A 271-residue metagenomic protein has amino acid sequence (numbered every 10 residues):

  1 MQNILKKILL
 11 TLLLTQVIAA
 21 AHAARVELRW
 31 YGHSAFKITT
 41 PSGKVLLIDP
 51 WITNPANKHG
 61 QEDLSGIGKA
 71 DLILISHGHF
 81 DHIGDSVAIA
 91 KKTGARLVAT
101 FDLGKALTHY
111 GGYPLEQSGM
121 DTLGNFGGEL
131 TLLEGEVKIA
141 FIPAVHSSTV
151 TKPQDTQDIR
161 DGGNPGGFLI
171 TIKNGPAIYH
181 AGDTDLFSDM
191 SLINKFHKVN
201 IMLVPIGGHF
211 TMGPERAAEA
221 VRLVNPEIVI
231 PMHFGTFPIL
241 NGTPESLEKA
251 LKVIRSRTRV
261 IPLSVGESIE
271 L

Functional and structural regions predicted by a protein language model:
Q2-V45, I52-N54, A140-I142, V265: Zn-dependent metallo-beta-lactamase
A23-V26, T40-L46, E129-A140, T171-I178 (+1 more regions): Beta-strand-turn-beta hairpins that frame and shape the catalytic cleft of phosphate-ester-processing enzymes
P41-K91, K105, L115-Q117, S147-G162 (+1 more regions): Pre-active-site segment of Zn-dependent metallo-hydrolases
I48-D49, A70-G78, V98-F101, I178-G182 (+3 more regions): Active-site neighborhood of phospho(di)ester-bond hydrolases with catalytic His/Asp-centered motifs
N54-P55, F80-G84, G104-L107, G128-T131 (+5 more regions): Active-site environment of divalent metal-dependent phosphoester hydrolases
A70, G94-A95, V199, P226: Local beta-strand N-terminus motif with an aromatic residue
L97, T108-L132, A218, R222-L271: Binuclear metal-ion centers of metallo-dependent hydrolases, dominated by the metallo-beta-lactamase
V150-L223: Active-site-proximal loop/helix segments of hydrolase catalytic cores
